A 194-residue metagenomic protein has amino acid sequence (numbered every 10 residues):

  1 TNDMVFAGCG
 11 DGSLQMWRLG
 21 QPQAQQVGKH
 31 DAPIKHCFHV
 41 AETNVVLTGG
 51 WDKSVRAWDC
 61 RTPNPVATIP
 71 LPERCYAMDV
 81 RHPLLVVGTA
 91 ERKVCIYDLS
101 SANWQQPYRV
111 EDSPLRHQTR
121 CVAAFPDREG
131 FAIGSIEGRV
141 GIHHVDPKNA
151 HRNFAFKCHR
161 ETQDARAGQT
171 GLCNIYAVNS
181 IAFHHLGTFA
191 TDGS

Functional and structural regions predicted by a protein language model:
T1-S194: WD40-repeat beta-propeller superdomains and closely related acidic/aromatic-rich repeat-like regions
